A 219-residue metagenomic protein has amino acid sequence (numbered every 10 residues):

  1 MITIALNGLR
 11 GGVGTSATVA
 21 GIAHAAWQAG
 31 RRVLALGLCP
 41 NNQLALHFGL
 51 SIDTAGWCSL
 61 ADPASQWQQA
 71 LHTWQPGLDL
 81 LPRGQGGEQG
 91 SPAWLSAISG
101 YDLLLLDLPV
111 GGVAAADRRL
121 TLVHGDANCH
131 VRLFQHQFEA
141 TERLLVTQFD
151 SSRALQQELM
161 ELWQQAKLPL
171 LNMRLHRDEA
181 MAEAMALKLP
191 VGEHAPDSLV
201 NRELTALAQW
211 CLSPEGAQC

Functional and structural regions predicted by a protein language model:
M1-T3, A140-T141, V146-Q148, A208 (+1 more regions): Acidic-aromatic/histidine active-site loop/patch
M1-V33: Walker A (P-loop) phosphate-binding motif
N7-R10, R32-L103, A184-A186: P-loop/Walker-type NTP enzyme "switch/lid" segment
L34, I98-E179, E183: Conserved catalytic-core segment of NTP-binding enzymes
L50-A55, M160-W163, L189-G192: Short, hinge-like loop/turn segments at secondary-structure boundaries
S91, V131, Q156-Q157, T205 (+1 more regions): Conserved strand-to-helix beginnings and helix N-cap segments that scaffold or border functional pockets
E183-A206: C-terminal boundary of histidine-terminating zinc-finger modules
